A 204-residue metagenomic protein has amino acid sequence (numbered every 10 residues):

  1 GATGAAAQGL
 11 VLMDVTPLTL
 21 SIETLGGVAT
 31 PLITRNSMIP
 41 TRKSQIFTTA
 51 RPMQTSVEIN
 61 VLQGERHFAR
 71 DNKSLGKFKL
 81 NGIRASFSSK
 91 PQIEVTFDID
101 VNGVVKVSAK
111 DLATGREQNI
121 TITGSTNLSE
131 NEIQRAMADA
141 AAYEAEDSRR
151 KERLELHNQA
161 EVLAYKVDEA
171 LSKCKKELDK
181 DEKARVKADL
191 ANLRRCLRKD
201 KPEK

Functional and structural regions predicted by a protein language model:
G1-K204: PAZ/PAZ-like end-binding module
